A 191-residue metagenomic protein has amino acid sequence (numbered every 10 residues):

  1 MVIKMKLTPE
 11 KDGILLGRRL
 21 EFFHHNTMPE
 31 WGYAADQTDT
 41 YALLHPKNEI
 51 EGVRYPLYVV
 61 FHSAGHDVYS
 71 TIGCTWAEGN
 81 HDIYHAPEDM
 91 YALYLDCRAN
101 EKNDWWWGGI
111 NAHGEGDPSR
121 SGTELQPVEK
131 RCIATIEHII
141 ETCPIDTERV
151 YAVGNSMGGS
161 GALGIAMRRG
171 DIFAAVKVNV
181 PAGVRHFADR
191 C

Functional and structural regions predicted by a protein language model:
M1-L57: A domain-start/cap signature at the N-terminus of enzymes
E49, A175, A182-C191: The feature captures the conserved acid-bearing segment of alpha/beta-hydrolase catalytic domains
E49-G52, H113-S156, M167, I172: Gly/Ser-rich "nucleophile elbow"/oxyanion-hole loop immediately N-terminal to the catalytic nucleophile in hydrolases
Y55-Y58, M90, R149, A174: Alpha/beta-hydrolase fold active-site loops
P56-S63, V180: The conserved beta1-alpha1 loop
S63-T135: Active-site machinery of serine-nucleophile hydrolases
T75, G159-G170: Short glycine-enriched nucleophile-adjacent loop and the immediately C-terminal alpha-helix near the catalytic center
V153, N179-V180: Alpha/beta-hydrolase-fold catalytic nucleophile elbow
